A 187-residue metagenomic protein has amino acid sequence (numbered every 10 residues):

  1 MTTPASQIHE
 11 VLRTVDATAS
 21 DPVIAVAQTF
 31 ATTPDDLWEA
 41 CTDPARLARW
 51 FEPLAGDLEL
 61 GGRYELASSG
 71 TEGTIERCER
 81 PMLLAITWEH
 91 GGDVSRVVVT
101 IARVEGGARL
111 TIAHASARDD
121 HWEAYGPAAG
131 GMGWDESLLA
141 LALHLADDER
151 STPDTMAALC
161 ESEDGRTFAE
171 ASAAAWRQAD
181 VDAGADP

Functional and structural regions predicted by a protein language model:
M1-A19, A115-P187: Terminal "cap-and-tail" regions of soluble proteins that handle hydrophobic small molecules
T18-V26, T32-D36, P44-L83, P153-D154: Short beta-edge strand/loop motif at the mouth of beta-sheet-based domains
Q28, G73-E76, R96-R103: Hydrophobic/aromatic beta-strand elements that line small-molecule binding cavities or substrate pockets in beta-rich
L37-W38, L47, I75, L84-I86 (+3 more regions): Hydrophobic pocket/interface hotspot
A45, L83, G92-D93, S116-R118: Short, surface-exposed beta-strand-loop junctions and turns on beta-sheet-rich folds
S68, W88, I112-H114: Residue-level recognition of conserved beta-strand positions in structured domain cores
S69, R80, G91-D93, V104-G107: Short strand-connecting beta-turns/loops that link adjacent beta-strands
A102-D119: Short acidic, glycine/tyrosine-flanked loop/strand segments centered on an H-E-D-like triad
